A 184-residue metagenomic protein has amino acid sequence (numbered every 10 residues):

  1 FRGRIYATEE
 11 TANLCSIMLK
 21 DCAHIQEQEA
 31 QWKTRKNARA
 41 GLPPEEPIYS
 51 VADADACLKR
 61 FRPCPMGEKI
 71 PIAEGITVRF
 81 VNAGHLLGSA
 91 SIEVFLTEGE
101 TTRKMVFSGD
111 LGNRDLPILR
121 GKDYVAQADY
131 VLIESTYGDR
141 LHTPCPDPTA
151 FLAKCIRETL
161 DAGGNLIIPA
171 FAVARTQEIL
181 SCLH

Functional and structural regions predicted by a protein language model:
G3-E178, H184: His/Asp/Glu-rich metal-coordinating catalytic cores of metallo-dependent phosphodiesterases/hydrolases acting on
